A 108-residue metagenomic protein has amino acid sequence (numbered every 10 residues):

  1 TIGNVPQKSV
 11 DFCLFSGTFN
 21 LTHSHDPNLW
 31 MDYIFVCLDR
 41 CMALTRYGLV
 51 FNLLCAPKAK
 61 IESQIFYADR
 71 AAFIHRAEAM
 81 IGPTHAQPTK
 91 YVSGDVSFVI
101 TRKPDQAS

Functional and structural regions predicted by a protein language model:
T1-N4: Conserved SAM-binding strand-loop segment of SAM-dependent methyltransferases
V10, T45-R46, I81: Short, well-ordered alpha-helix to beta-strand connector turns
D11-M31: A short SAM/SAH-binding and catalytic strip from SAM-dependent methyltransferases
F19-L21, L54-A59: Short "lid" loop at the C-terminus of a central beta-strand within the Rossmann-like core of SAM-dependent
N28-C37, F66-R70: Charged helix-capping and loop-helix junction motifs
C37-C55: Conserved beta-strand signature within the Rossmann-like core of class I S-adenosyl-L-methionine
Q64-A86: Short alpha-helix
A86-S108: Core SAM-dependent methyltransferase catalytic element
